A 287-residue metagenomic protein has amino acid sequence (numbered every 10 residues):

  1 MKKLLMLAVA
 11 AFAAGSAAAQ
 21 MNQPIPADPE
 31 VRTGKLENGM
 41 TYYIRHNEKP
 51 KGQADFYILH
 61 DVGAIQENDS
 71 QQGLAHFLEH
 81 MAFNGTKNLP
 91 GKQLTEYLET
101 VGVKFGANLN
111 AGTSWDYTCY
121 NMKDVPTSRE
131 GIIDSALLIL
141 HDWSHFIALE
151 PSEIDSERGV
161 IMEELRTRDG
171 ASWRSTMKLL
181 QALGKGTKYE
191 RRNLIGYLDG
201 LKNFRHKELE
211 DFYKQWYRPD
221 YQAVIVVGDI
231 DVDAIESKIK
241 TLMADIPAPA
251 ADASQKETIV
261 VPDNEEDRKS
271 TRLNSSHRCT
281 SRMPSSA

Functional and structural regions predicted by a protein language model:
M1-L4: Positively charged n-region of N-terminal signal peptides that target proteins for export
M6-A18: Hydrophobic h-region of N-terminal signal peptides that target proteins for export in Gram-negative bacteria
A18-A64, P90-R129, T167-Y221, D245-R272 (+1 more regions): Non-catalytic beta-strand/loop surface segments
G63-Q71: Short pre-active-site segment immediately N-terminal to the catalytic Zn-binding motif
Q72-T86: Active-site SXXK
N88, K123-S156: M16/insulysin-pitrilysin zinc metalloprotease superfamily fold
F146, P151, R158-G159, T176 (+1 more regions): Non-catalytic, conformational "gating/processing" segments within enzyme and secreted inhibitor domains
L273-A287: Single conserved hydrophobic/aromatic residue that forms the stacking wall/gate of nucleotide- or nucleobase-binding
